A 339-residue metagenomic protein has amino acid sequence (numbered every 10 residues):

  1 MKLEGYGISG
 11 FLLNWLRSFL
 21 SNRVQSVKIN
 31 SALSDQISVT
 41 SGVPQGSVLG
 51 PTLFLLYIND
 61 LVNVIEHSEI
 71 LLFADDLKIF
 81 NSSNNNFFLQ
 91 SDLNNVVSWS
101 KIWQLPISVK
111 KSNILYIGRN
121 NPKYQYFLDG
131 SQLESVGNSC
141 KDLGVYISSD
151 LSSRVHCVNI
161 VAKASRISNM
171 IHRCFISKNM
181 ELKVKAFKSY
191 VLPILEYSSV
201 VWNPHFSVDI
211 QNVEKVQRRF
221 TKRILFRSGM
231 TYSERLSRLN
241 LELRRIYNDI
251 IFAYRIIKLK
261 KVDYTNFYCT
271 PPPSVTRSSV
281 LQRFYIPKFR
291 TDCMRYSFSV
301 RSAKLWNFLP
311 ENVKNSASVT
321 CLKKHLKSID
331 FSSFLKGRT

Functional and structural regions predicted by a protein language model:
M1-V43, N81: Conserved pre-catalytic core of RNA-dependent polymerases
M1-Y6, L77-K101: Catalytic palm subdomain of template-directed nucleic-acid polymerases, centered on the conserved carboxylate motif
L3, L16, G46, F73-D75 (+9 more regions): Short, conserved catalytic/metal-binding micro-motifs enriched in Asp/Glu and His
G5-I8, G42-P51, S83-L89, L151-I160 (+5 more regions): Conserved, non-catalytic sequence blocks in retroelement Pol enzymes and Pol-derived host proteins
S31-L33, S91, P106-S139: Short, conserved micro-motifs composed of acidic
P51-N81: Active-site palm subdomain of RNA-directed nucleic acid polymerases
V97-L115, K141, D209-P272: Short, charged alpha-helical motifs in flexible N/C-terminal segments and linkers
S135-V201: Basic, alpha-helical interaction scaffolds
